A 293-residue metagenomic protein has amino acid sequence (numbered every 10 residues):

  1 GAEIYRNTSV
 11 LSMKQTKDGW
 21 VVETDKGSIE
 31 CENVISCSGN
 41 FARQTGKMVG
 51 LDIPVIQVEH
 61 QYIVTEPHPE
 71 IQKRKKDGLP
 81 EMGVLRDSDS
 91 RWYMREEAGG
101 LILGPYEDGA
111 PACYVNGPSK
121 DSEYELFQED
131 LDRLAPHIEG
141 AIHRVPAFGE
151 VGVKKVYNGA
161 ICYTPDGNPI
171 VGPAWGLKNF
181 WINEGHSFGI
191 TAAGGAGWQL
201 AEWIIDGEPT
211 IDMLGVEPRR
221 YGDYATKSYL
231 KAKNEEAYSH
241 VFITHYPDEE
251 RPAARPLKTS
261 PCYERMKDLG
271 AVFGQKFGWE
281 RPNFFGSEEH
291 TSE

Functional and structural regions predicted by a protein language model:
R6-W20: A conserved short coil-to-beta-strand element within the FAD-binding core of flavoproteins
D18-V21, E81-G83: Short, hydrophobic/aromatic-rich segments at coil-to-beta transitions
E23-N33, C37: Core beta-strand elements of the Rossmann-like FAD/NAD(P) dinucleotide-binding domain in flavoenzyme oxidoreductases
S36-L51: Flavin (primarily FAD) binding-site architecture
L51-D52, H68-K178: Active-site lid/adjacent beta-loop-alpha segment flanking the redox-cofactor pocket in flavoenzymes
D52-V55, E150, G207-M213, V272-Q275: A short alpha-helix-loop-beta-strand transition element characteristic of N-terminal alpha/beta dinucleotide-binding
A193-L214: Internal hydrophobic alpha-helix adjacent to the cofactor/substrate pocket in enzyme cavities
I211-D212, P218-E293: Glycine/proline-enriched, intrinsically flexible loops and inter-domain linkers
